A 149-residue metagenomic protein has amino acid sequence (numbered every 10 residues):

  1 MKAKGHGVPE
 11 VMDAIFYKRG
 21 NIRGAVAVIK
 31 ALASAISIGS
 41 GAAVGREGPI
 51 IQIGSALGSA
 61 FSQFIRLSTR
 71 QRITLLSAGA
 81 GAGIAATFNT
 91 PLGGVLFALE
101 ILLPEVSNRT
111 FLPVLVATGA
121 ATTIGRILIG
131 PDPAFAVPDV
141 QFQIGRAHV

Functional and structural regions predicted by a protein language model:
M1-H148: Alpha-helical transmembrane segments and immediately membrane-proximal extracytoplasmic
